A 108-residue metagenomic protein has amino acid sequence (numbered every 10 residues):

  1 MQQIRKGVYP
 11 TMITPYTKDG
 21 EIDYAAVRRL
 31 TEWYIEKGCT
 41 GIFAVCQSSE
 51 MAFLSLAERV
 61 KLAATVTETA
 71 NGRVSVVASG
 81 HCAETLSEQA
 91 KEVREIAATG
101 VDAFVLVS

Functional and structural regions predicted by a protein language model:
Q2-P10, T14-S108: Active-site beta->alpha loop and helix N-cap motifs at the rims of alpha/beta catalytic domains
